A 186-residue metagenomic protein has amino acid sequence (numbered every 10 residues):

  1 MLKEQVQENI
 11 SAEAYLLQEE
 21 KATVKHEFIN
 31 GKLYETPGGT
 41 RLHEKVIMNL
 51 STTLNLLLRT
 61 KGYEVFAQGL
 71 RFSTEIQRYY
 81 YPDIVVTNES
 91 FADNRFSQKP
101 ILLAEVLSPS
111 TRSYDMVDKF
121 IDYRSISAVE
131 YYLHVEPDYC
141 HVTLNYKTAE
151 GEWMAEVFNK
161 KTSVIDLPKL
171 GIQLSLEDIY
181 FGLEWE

Functional and structural regions predicted by a protein language model:
M1-E186: Gly/Pro/Ser/Thr-rich low-complexity, intrinsically disordered segments predominantly at protein N-termini
